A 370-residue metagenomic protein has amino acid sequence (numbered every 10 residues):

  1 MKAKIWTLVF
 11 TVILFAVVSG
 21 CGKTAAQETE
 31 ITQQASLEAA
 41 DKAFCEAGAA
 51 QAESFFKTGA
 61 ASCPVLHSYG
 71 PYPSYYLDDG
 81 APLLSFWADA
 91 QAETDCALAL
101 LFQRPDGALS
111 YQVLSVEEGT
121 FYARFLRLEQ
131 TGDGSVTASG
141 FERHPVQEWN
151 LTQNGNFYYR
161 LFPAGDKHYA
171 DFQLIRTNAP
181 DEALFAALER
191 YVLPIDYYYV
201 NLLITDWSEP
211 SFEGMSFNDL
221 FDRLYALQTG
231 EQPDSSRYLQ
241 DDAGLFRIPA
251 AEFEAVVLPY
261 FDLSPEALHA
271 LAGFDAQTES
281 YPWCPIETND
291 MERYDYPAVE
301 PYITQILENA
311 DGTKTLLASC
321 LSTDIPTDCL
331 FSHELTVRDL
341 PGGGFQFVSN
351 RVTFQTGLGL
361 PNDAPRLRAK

Functional and structural regions predicted by a protein language model:
M1-L8: Bacterial N-terminal signal peptides that target proteins for export
L8-F15: Hydrophobic helical h-region of N-terminal Sec-dependent signal peptides in bacterial secretory/periplasmic proteins
V17-G20: C-terminal motif of bacterial Sec signal peptides marking the signal peptidase cleavage site
G22-T24: Bacterial signal peptide processing site
Q27-K370: Mature, Sec-exported extracytoplasmic domains of Gram-positive
